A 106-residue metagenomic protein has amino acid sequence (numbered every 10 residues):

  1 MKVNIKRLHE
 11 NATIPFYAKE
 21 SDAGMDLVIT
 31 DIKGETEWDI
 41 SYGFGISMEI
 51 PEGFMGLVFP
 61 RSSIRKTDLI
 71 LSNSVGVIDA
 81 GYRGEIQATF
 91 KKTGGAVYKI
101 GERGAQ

Functional and structural regions predicted by a protein language model:
M1-Q106: DUTPase catalytic domain/fold
